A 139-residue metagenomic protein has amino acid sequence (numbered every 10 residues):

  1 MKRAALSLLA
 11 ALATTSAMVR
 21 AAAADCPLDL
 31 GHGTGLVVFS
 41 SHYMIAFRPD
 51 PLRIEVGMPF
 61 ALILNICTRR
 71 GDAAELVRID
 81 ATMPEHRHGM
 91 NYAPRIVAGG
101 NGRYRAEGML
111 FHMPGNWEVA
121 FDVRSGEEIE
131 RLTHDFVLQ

Functional and structural regions predicted by a protein language model:
M1-A4: Positively charged n-region of N-terminal signal peptides that target proteins for export
S7-S16: Bacterial N-terminal signal peptides
T15-A23: Secretory-pathway extracellular proteins and peptide precursors enriched for disulfide-bonded cysteines
A22-Q139: Contiguous segments within soluble domain cores/interaction surfaces
